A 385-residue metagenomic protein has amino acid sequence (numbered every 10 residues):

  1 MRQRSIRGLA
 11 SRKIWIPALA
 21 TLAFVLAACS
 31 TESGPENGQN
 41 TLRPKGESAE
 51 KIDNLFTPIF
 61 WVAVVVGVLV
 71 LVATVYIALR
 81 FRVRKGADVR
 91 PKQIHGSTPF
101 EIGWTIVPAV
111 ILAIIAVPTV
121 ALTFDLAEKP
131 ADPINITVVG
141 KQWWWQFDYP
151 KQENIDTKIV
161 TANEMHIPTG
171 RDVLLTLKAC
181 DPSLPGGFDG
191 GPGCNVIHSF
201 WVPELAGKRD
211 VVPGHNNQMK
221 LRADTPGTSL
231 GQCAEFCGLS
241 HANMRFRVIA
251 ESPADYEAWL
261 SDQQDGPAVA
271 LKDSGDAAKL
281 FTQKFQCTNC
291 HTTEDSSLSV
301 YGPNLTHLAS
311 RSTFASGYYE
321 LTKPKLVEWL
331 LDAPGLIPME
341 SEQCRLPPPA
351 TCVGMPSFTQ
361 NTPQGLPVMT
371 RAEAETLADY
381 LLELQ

Functional and structural regions predicted by a protein language model:
R2-V68: Hydrophobic alpha-helical segments
S30-P58, A78-Q286, E294-V300, G317-S341 (+2 more regions): Non-transmembrane, membrane-proximal soluble domains of secreted or membrane proteins
G67-F81: Alpha-helical transmembrane segments
V68, S312-A315, T322: Extracytoplasmic low-complexity repetitive segments enriched in small/polar residues
E235, N289, H307: Short, cysteine/histidine-rich loop/knuckle motifs that typically chelate Zn2+
G354: Metal-dependent phosphoester/phosphodiester hydrolase catalytic core
L384-Q385: Short, solvent-exposed mixed-charge patches
